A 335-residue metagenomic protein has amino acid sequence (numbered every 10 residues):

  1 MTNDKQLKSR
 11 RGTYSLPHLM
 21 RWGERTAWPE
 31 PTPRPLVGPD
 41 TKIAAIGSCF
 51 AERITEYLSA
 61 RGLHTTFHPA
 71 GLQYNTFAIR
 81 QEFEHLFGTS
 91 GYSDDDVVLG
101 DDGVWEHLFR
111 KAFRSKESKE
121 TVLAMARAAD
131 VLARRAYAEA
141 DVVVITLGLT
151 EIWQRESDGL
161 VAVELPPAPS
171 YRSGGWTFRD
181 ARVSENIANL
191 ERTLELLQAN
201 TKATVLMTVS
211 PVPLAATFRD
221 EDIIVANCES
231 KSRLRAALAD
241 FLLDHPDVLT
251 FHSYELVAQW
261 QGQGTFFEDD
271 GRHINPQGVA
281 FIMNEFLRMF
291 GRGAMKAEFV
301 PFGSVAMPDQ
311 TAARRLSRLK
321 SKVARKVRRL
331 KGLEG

Functional and structural regions predicted by a protein language model:
M1-G335: Extracellular glycan-modifying ectodomains
